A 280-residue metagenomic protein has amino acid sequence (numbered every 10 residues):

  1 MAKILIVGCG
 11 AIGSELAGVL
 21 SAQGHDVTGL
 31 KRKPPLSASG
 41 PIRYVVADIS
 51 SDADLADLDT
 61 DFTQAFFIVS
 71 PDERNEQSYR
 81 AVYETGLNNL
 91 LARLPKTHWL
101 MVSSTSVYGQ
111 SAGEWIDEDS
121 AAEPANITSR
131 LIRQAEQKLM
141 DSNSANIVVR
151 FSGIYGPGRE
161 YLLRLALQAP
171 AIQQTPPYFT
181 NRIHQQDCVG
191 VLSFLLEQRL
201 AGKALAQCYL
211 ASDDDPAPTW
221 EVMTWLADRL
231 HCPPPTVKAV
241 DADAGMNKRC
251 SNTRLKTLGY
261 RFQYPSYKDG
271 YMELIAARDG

Functional and structural regions predicted by a protein language model:
G13-S14: N-terminal Rossmann-fold NAD(P) dinucleotide-binding loop
I42-F62: Conserved Rossmann-fold cofactor-binding substructure of NAD(P)-dependent oxidoreductases
L58, F62-L100, Q134: NAD(P)-cofactor binding segment of oxidoreductase domains
N88-I127: Conserved Rossmann-fold NAD(P)-dependent oxidoreductase catalytic core, especially the SDR/UDP-sugar
A112-V148: Catalytic helix-loop patch of NAD(P)-dependent Rossmann-fold dehydrogenases
I154, R159-R164, Q174-L196: Substrate-positioning beta->alpha
V191, Q198-D243: Mid/C-terminal beta-alpha module of Rossmann-like enzyme folds, strongest in SDR-family dehydrogenases/epimerases
D243-G280: C-terminal amphipathic/interface module of NAD(P)-dependent oxidoreductases and related NAD-binding regulators
